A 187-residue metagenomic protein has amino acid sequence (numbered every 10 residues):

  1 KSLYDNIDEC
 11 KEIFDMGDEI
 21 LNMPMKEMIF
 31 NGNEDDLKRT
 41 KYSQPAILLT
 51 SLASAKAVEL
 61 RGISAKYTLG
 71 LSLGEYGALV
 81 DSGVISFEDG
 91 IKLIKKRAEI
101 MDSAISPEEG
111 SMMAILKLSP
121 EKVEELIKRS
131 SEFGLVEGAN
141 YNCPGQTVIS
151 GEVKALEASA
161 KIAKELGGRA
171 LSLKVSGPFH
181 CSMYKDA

Functional and structural regions predicted by a protein language model:
K1, K26, G74, A78 (+3 more regions): Short, electropositive, low-hydrophobicity segments enriched in small/polar residues
K1-L69, I149: Helix-rich "cap/lid" substructures immediately adjacent to catalytic or cofactor-binding pockets
E19-L21, S82-A187: Alpha/beta catalytic cores of group-transfer enzymes, especially the acyltransferase/condensing modules of polyketide
F30-L37, G77-A78, R169-L173: A short small-residue
Q44-A114: Gly/Ser-rich oxyanion-binding loop with an adjacent helix/lid that shapes the negatively charged ligand pocket
